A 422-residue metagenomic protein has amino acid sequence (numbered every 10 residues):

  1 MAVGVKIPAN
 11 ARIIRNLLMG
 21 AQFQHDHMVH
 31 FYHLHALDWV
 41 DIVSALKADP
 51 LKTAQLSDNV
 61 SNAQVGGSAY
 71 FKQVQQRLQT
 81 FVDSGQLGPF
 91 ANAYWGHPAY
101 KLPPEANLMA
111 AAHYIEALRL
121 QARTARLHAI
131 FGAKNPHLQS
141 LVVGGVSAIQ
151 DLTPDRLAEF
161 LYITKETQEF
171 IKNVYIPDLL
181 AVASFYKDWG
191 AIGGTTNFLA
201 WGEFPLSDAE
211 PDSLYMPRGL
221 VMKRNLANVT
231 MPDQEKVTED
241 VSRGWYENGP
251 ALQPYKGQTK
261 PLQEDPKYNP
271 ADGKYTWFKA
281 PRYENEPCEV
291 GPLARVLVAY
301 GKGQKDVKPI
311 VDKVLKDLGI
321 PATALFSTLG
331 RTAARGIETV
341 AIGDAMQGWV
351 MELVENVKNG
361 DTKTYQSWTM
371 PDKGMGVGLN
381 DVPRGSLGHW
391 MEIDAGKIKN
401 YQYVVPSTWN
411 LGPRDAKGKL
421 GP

Functional and structural regions predicted by a protein language model:
M1-R384, V405-P422: Active-site bordering "gate/hinge" segments that shape substrate access to catalytic or cofactor-binding pockets
L387-V405: Short beta-strand elements
